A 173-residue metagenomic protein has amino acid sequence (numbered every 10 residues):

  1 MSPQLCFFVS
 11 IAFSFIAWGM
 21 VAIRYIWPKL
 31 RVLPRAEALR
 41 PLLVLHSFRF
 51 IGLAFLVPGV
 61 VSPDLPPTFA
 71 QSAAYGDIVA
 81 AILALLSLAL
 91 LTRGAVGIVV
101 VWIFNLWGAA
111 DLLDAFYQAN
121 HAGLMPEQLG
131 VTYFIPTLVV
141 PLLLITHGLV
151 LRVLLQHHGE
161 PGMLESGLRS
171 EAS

Functional and structural regions predicted by a protein language model:
M1-W18: Hydrophobic transmembrane alpha-helical segments in integral membrane proteins
Q4, L129-L144: Individual transmembrane alpha-helices with interfacial aromatic-anchor signatures
W27-L39, T92-I98, E160: Membrane-interface helix-boundary motifs at transmembrane edges
W27-P28, F55-D64, Y117-M125: Juxtamembrane "helix-exit" motif on the non-cytosolic side of transmembrane helices
G52-L65, L83-L91: Membrane-helix exit/interface motif
L65-Y75, V100-I103, M125-P136: Non-cytosolic membrane-interface motifs at loop->transmembrane helix junctions
G76, A80, A84, V101-N120 (+1 more regions): Hydrophobic alpha-helical membrane segments
V79-G94, L149-L151: Alpha-helical transmembrane segments in multipass membrane proteins, preferentially the mid-helix core
